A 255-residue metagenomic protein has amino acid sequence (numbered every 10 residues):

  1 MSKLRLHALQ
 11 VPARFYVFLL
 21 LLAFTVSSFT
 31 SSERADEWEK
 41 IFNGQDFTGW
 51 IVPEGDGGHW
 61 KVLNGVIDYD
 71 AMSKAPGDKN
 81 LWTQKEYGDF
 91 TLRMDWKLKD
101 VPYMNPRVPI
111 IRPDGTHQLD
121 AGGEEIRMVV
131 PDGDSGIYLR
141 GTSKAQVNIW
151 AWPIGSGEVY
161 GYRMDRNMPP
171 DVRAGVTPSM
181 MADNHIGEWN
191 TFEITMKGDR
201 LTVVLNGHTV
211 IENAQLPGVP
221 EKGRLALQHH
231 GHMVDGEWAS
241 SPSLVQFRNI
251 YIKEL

Functional and structural regions predicted by a protein language model:
M1-A13: N-terminal secretory signal peptides that target proteins for export/translocation
S2, S27-S32: Serine residues within intrinsically disordered or low-complexity segments
L6-A8, V17, L227: Sequence-pattern detector for short linear motifs and compositional/periodic biases rather than a specific fold
R14-S28: Bacterial N-terminal signal peptides
S31-L255: Carbohydrate-interacting regions of secretory-pathway proteins
